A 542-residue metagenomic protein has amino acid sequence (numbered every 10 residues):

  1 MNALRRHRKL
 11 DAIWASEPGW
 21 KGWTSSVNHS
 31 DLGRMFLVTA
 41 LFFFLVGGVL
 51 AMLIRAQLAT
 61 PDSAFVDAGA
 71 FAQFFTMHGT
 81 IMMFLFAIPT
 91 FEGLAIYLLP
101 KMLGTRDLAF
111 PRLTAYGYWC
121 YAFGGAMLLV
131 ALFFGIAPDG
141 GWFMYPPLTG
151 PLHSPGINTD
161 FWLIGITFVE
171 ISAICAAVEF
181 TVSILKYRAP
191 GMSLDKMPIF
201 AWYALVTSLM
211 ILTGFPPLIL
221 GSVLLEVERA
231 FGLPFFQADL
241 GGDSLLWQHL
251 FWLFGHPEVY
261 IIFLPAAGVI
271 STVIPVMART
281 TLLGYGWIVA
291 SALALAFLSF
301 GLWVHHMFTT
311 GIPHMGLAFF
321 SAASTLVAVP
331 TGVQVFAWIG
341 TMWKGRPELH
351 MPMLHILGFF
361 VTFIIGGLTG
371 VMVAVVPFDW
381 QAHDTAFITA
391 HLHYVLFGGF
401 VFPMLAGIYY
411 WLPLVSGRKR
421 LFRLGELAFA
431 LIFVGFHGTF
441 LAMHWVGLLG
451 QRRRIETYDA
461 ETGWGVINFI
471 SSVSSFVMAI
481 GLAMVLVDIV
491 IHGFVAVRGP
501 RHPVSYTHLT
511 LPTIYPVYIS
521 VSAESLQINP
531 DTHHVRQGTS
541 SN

Functional and structural regions predicted by a protein language model:
M1-K21: Short, Lys/Arg-rich, polar N-terminal cytosolic tail immediately upstream of the first transmembrane signal-anchor
S16-L32: Cytosolic juxtamembrane amphipathic/interface segments immediately preceding and feeding into a transmembrane helix
G33-M144, T159-L185, F200-V276, Y285-F308 (+3 more regions): Hydrophobic cores of alpha-helical transmembrane segments in multi-pass integral membrane proteins
Y187-D195: Inter-helical turn/loop segments and adjacent helix faces that build the functional surface of alpha-helical bundle
T281-L283: Solvent-exposed interhelical
T310, W380-H383: Membrane-interface helix termini and inter-helical loops of multi-pass transporters
T507-T513, T532: Conserved small/polar residues in nucleotide/adenosyl-binding loops
V517-N542: Hydrophobic alpha-helical segments, chiefly the membrane-spanning helices and signal/signal-anchor peptides
